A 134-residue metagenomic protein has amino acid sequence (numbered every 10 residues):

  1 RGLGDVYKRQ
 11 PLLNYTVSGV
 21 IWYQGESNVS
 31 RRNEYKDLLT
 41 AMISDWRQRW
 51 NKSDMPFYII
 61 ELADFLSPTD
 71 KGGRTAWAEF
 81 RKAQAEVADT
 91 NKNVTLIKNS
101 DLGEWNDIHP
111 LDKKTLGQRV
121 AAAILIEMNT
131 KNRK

Functional and structural regions predicted by a protein language model:
G2-Y7: Short, small-residue-biased leader/transition segments that mark boundaries at the very start of proteins
K8-S30: Oxyanion-hole/transition-state-stabilizing segment in secreted/luminal serine hydrolases and related acyltransferases
Y15-G19, K52-Y58, D89-L96: Loop/turn elements at helix/coil->beta-strand transitions in domains of secreted/extracellular proteins
W22-S27, W46, I60-D64, K98-L102: Active-site-proximal beta-strand/loop segments in catalytic clefts of secreted hydrolases
Y23-K36, P68-G73: The substrate-binding groove and active-site-proximal loops of carbohydrate-active enzymes, especially glycoside
E34-A41, D45, T75, E79-A83 (+2 more regions): Extracytoplasmic/secreted proteins, especially bacterial periplasmic and envelope-associated proteins
R49-W77: Active-site segments of SGNH/GDSL-like serine hydrolases that catalyze O-acetyl group transfer/hydrolysis on lipids
K82-K98, G103-K134: Catalytic cores of secreted or luminal carbohydrate-active enzymes
